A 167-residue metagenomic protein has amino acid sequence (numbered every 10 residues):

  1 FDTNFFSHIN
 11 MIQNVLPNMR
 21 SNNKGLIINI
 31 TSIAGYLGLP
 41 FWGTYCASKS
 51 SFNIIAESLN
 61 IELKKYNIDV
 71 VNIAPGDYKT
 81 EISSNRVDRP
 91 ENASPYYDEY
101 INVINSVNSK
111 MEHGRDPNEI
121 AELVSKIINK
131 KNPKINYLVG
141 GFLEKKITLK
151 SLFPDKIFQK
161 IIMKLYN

Functional and structural regions predicted by a protein language model:
I12, S48-S51: Active-site helix of classical SDR
I12-Q13, E57: A short, exposed helix-loop element centered on a Lys and neighboring polar residues
P17, I61-K64: Alpha-helical segment proximal to the catalytic Tyr-Lys
S32: Residue(s) in the substrate-gating loop at a strand-loop-helix junction that position the organic substrate next
G38-C46, S58: Active-site loop-to-helix junction immediately N-terminal to the catalytic Tyr of the SDR YXXXK motif in Rossmann-fold
K64-M111: C-terminal beta-strand-loop-alpha-helix "lid" module of Rossmann-like NAD(P)-dependent dehydrogenases
V70, S109-S151: Core catalytic loop region at the nicotinamide-binding pocket of NAD(P)H-dependent oxidoreductases
